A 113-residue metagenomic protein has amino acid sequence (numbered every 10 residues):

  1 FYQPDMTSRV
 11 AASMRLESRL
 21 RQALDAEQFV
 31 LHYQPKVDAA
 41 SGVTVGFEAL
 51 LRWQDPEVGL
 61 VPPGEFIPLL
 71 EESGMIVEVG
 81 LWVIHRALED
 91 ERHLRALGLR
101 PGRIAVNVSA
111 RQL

Functional and structural regions predicted by a protein language model:
P4-L113: Bacterial c-di-GMP phosphodiesterase EAL domain
